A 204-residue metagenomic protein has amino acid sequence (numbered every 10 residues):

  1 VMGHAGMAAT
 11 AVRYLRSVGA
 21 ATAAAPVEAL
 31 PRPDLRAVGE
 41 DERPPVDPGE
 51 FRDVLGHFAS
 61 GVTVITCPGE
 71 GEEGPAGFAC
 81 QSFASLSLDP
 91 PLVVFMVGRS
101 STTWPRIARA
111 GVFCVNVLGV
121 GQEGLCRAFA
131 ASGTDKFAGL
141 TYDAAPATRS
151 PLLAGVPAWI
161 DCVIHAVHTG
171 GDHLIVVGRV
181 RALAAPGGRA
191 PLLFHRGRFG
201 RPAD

Functional and structural regions predicted by a protein language model:
M2-D204: Basic, polyanion-binding surface patches
